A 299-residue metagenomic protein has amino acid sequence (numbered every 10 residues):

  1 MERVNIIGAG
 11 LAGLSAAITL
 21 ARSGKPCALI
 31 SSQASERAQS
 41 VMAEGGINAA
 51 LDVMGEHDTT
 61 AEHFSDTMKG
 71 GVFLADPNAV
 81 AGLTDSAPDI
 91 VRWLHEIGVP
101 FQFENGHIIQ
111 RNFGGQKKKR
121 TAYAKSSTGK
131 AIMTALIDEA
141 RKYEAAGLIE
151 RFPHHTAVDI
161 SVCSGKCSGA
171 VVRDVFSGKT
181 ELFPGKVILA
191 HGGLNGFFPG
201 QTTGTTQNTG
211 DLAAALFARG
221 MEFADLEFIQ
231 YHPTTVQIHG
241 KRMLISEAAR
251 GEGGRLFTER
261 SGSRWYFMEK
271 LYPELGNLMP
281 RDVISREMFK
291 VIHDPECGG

Functional and structural regions predicted by a protein language model:
R3-L29: N-terminal Rossmann-like FAD-binding beta1-loop-alpha1 element of flavoenzymes
A9, S32, F228: Cofactor-binding loop segments of dinucleotide-utilizing enzymes, especially the Rossmann-like FAD- and NAD(P)+-binding
A9-G10, E181-T209: Catalytic-site beta-strand/loop segments enriched in glycine and acidic/polar residues
R22-I47: Glycine-rich FAD pyrophosphate-binding loop
A49-L83: Glycine-rich active-site loop/strand segments that organize a redox cofactor
L74-A81, V91-H107, E222-D225, G299: A short alpha-helix-loop-beta-strand transition element characteristic of N-terminal alpha/beta dinucleotide-binding
I90, H95-G178, K186, A190-H191 (+2 more regions): Conserved redox-cofactor binding core of oxidoreductases
A215, M221-G299: An anion/pyrophosphate-binding glycine-rich loop and adjacent beta-alpha core in soluble alpha-beta enzymes
